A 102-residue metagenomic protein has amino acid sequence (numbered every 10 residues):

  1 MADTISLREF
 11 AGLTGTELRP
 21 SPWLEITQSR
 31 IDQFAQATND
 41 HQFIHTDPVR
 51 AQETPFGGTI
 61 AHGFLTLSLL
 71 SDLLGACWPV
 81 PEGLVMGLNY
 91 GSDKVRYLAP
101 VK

Functional and structural regions predicted by a protein language model:
A2-A61: Catalytic strand-loop segment that frames the active site of acyl-thioester-processing enzymes
Q52-G58, L65-K102: Hydrophobic beta-strand-centered segment that forms part of the acyl-chain substrate-binding groove
